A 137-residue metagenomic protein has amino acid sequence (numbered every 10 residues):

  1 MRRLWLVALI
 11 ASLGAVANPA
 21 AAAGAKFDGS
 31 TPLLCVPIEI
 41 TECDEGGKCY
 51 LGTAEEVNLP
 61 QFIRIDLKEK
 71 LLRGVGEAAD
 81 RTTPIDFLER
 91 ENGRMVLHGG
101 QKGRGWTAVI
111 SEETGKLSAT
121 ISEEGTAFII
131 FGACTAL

Functional and structural regions predicted by a protein language model:
M1-L4: Positively charged n-region of N-terminal signal peptides that target proteins for export
V7-V16: Bacterial N-terminal signal peptides
N18-A22: Sec/Tat signal peptide C-region and signal peptidase I cleavage site
G29-E69: Short, solvent-exposed loop/hinge segments that bridge or flank secondary-structure elements
T53-E55, E123-L137: Edge beta-strand at a domain terminus
Q61-I63, G105-I110, G132-T135: Hydrophobic/aromatic beta-strand elements that line small-molecule binding cavities or substrate pockets in beta-rich
L67-G105: Contiguous, well-ordered beta-strand patches that form the walls/edges of small beta-barrel/beta-sandwich domains
A108-I110, L117-I129: Short, exposed beta-strand-loop hairpins at the edges of beta-sheets in extracellular/periplasmic proteins
